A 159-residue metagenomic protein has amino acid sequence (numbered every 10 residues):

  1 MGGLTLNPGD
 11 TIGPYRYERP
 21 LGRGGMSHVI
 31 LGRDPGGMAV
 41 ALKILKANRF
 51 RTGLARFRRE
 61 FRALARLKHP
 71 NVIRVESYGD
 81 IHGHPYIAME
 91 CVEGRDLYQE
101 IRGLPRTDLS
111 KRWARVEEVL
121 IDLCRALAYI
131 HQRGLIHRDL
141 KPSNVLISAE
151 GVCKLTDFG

Functional and structural regions predicted by a protein language model:
E18-G24, V29: Protein kinase glycine-rich loop
R33-A39: Conserved N-lobe loop of protein kinases adjacent to the ATP-binding glycine-rich P-loop
K46-R66: AlphaC helix of the eukaryotic protein kinase fold
Y78: Activation-segment/catalytic-loop signature of the eukaryotic protein kinase fold
H82-D96, E100: Conserved short submotifs of the Hanks-type protein kinase catalytic core that shape the nucleotide-binding pocket
L97-S110: AlphaC helix of the protein kinase catalytic domain
V119-L120: Activation segment signature within eukaryotic-like protein kinase domains
R125-L135: Protein kinase catalytic-loop region centered on the HRD/HxD motif
